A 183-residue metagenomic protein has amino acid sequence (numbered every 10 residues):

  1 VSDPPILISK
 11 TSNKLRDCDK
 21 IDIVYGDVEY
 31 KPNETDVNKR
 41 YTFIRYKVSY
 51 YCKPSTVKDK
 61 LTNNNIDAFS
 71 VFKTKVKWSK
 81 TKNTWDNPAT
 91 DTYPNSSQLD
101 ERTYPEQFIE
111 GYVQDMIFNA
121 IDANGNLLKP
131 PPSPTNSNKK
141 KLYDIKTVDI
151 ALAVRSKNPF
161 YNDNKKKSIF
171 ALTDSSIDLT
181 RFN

Functional and structural regions predicted by a protein language model:
V1-Y93, L179: Extracytoplasmic beta-strand-rich oligomerization domains located immediately C-terminal to a leader/signal peptide
P94-N183: Short linear sequence signals and composition-biased patches located at protein termini or domain-edge surfaces
